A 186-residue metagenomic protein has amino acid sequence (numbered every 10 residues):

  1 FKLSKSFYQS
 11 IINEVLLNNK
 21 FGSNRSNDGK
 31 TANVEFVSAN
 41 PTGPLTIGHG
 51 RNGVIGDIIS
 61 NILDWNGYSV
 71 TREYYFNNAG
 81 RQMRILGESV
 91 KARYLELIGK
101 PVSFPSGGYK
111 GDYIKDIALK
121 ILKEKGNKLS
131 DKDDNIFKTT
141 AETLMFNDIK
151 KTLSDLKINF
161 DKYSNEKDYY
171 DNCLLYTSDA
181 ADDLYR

Functional and structural regions predicted by a protein language model:
K2-S178, R186: NTP-dependent nucleotidyl-transfer catalytic core
